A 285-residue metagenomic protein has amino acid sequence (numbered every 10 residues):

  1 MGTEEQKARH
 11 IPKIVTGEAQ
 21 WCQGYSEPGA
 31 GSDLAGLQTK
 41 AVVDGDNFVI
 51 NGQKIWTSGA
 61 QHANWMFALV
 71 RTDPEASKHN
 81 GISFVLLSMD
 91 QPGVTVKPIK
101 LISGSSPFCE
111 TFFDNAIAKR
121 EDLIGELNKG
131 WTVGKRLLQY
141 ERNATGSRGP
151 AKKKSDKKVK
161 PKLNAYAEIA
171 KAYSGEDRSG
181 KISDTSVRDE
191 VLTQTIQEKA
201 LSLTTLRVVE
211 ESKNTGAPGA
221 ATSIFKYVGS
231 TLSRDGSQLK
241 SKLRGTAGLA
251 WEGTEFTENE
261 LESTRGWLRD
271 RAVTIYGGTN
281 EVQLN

Functional and structural regions predicted by a protein language model:
M1-E27, V43-D46: FAD-binding glycine-rich core of flavoenzymes that anchor FAD
T3, Q23, A41, I50-G52 (+5 more regions): Buried hydrophobic positions in well-ordered alpha/beta secondary-structure cores of metabolic enzymes
D33-N51, G253-E262: Cytochrome P450 C-terminal beta-domain/meander region
N47, N51-K97: A short core secondary-structure module
I55-Q61, I102-S103, A272-G277: Glycine-rich phosphate/pyrophosphate-binding beta-alpha loops
V94-L201, A272-V273: Glycine-rich beta->alpha junctions and the first turn(s) of the following alpha-helix
V133-P150, R244-N285: Glycine-rich phosphate/cofactor-binding loops in nucleotide/flavin-utilizing enzymes
G175-R178, I182-T185, K199-F256: C-terminal helix-coil-helix/basic helical segment that borders enzyme active sites and/or dimer interfaces and provides
